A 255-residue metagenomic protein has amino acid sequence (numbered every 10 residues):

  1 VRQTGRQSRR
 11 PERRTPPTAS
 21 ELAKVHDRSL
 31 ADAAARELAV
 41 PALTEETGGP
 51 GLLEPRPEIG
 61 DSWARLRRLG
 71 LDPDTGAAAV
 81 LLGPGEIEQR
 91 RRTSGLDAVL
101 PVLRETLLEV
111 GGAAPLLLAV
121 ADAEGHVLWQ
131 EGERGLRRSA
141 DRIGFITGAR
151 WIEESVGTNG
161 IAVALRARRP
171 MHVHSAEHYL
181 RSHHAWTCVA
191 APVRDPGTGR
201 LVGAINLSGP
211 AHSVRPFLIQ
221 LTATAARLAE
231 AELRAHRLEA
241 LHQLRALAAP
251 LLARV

Functional and structural regions predicted by a protein language model:
V1-I152, A162-V163, A185, V202-V255: Intrinsically disordered, low-complexity terminal regulatory regions
E154-G157: Tandem CBS (Bateman) regulatory domains
N159-M171: Soluble sensory domains of the PAS superfamily and closely related sensory modules
H172-V173, N206: Short hydrophobic alpha-helical runs that function as membrane-insertion/retention elements
H174-H183: Membrane-proximal, non-catalytic sensory/regulatory domains of signal-transducing membrane proteins
H183-P192: A short beta-strand signature within small-molecule sensing/ligand-binding domains used in signal transduction
V193-I205: Short hydrophobic/glycine-rich mini-motifs in sensory/regulatory modules that couple input to downstream signaling
